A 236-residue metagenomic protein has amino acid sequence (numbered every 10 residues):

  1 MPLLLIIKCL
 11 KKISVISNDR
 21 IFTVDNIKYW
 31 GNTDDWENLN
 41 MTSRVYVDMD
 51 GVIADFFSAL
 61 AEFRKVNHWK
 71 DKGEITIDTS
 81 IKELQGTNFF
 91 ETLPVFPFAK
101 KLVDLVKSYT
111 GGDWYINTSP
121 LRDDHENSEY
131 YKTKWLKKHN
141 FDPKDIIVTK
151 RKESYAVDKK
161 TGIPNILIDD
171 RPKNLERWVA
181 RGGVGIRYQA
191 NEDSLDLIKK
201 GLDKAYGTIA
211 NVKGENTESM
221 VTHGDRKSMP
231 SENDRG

Functional and structural regions predicted by a protein language model:
I6, I13-I16, W36-E37, M41 (+1 more regions): Non-Sec secretion/translocation targeting segments of pathogen effectors
K12-I13, N18-V47: Non-catalytic pre-domain segments flanking phosphatase-related domains
W36-L84: Active-site neighborhood of HAD-like aspartate-dependent phosphohydrolases
L93-V95, A99-K132, L136: Substrate-recognition element of Asp-dependent hydrolases with the DxDx(T/V) motif
W135-I146, T208: Structural recognition of alpha->loop->beta junctions
V148-K173: Conserved Lys-Pro-Asp/Glu-containing loop-to-beta segment of HAD-superfamily phosphomonoesterases, centered on
I166-G201: Acidic, Mg2+-coordinating phosphoryl-transfer loop and its flanking beta/alpha structural elements, shared across
D193-N216: Basic, glycine-rich
